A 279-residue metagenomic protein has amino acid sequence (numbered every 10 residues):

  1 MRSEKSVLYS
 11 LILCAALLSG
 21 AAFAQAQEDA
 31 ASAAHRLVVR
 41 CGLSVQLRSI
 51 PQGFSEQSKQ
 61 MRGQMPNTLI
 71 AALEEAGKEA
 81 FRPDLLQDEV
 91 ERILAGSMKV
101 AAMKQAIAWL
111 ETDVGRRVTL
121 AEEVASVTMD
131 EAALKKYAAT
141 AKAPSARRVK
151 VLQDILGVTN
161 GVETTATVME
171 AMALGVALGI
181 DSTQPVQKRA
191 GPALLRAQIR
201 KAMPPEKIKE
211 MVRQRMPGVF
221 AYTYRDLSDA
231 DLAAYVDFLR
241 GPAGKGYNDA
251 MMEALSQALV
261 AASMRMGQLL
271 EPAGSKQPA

Functional and structural regions predicted by a protein language model:
M1-K5: N-terminal secretory signal peptides that target proteins for export/translocation
Y9-G20: Bacterial N-terminal signal peptides
G20-A26: Sec/Tat signal peptide C-region and signal peptidase I cleavage site
A26-D130, M266: N-terminal Sec/ER secretory leader and immediately downstream segment of secreted/extracellular precursors
R40-L43, E75-F81, V90-L94, Q105-A108 (+6 more regions): Second-shell loop/turn segments in exported
A121, S126-L134, A138-A141, S145 (+2 more regions): Outer-membrane beta-barrel domain signature
S126-R225: Extended amphipathic alpha-helical interaction segments
E206-A279: A cross-kingdom marker for long, charged
